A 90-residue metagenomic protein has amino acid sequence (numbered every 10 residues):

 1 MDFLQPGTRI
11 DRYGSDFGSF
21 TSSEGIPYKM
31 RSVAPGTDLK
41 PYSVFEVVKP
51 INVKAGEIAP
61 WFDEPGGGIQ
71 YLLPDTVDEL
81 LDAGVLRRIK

Functional and structural regions predicted by a protein language model:
M1-K90: Catalytic toxin/effector domains delivered as secreted proteins or via bacterial secretion systems
